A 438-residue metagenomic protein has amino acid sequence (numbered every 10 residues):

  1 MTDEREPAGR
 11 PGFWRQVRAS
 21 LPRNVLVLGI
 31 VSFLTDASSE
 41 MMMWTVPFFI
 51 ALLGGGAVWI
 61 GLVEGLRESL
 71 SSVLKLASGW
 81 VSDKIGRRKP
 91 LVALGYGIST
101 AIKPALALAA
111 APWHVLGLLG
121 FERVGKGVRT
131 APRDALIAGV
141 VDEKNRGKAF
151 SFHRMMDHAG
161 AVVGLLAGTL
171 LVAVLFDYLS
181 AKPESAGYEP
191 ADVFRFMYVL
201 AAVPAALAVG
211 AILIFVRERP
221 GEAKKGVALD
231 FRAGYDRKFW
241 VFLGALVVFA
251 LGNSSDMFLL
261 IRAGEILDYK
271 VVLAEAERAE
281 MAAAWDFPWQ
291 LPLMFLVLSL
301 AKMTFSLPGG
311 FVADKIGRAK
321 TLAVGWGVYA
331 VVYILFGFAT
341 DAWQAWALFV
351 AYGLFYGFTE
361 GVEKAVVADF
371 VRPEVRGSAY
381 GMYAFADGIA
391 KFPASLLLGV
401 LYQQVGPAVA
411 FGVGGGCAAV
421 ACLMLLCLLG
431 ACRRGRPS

Functional and structural regions predicted by a protein language model:
T2-P22, E218-A245, A276-A283: Juxtamembrane intracellular "pre-TM" segments in multi-pass secondary transporters
G12-S71, V241-E275: Helix-loop boundary and gating motifs at the non-cytosolic
F48-L52, V163-D192, P393-V409: Transmembrane alpha-helix termini and helix-breaking/packing motifs in multi-pass membrane transporters
L74-G86, V172, T304-G317, Y402-Q403: Helix-to-loop junctions at the C-terminal end of transmembrane segments in multipass secondary transporters
P90-P104, A202, K320-L335, G415: Structural signature of the two symmetry-related core transmembrane helices
V128-V141, F358-V371: Intracellular juxtamembrane helix-capping segments at the cytosolic ends of symmetry-related transmembrane helices
S151-V172, A384-A394: Glycine-rich segments within core transmembrane alpha-helices of 12-TM secondary carriers
F176, A202-E222, M424-L429: C-terminal membrane-cytosol helix-exit motif in multi-pass small-molecule transporters
